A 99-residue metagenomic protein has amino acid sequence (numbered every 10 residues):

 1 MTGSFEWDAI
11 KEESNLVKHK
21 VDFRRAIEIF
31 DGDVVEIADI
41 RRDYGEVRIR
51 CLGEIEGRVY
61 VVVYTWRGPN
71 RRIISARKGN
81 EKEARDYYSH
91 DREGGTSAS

Functional and structural regions predicted by a protein language model:
M1-S99: Ribonuclease/tRNase effector modules and their secretory precursors
